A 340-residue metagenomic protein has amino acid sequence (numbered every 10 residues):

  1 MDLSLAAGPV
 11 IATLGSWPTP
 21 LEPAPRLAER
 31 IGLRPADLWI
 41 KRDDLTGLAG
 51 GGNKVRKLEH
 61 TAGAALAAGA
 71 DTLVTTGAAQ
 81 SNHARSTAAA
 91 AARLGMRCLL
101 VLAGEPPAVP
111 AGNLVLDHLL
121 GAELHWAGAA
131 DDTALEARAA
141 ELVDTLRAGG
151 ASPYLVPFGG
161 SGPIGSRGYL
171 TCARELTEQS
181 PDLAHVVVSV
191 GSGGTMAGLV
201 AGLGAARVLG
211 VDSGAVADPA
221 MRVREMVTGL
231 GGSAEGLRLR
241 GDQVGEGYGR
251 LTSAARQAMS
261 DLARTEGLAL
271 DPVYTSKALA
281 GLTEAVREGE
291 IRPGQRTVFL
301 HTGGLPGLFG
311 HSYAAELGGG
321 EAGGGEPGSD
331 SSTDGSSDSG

Functional and structural regions predicted by a protein language model:
M1-G340: PLP-dependent amino-acid enzyme catalytic core
